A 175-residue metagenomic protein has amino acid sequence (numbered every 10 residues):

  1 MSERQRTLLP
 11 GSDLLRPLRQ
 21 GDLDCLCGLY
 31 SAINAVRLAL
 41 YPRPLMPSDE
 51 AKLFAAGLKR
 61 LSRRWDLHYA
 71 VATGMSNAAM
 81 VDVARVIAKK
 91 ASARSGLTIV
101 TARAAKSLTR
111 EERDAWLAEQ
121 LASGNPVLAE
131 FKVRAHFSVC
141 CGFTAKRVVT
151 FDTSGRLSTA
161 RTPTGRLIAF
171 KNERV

Functional and structural regions predicted by a protein language model:
M1-H68: Active-site nucleophile-adjacent alpha helix/oxyanion-hole segment immediately C-terminal to the catalytic cysteine
R60-R174: Conserved active-site-adjacent core of cysteine acyl-enzyme catalytic domains
